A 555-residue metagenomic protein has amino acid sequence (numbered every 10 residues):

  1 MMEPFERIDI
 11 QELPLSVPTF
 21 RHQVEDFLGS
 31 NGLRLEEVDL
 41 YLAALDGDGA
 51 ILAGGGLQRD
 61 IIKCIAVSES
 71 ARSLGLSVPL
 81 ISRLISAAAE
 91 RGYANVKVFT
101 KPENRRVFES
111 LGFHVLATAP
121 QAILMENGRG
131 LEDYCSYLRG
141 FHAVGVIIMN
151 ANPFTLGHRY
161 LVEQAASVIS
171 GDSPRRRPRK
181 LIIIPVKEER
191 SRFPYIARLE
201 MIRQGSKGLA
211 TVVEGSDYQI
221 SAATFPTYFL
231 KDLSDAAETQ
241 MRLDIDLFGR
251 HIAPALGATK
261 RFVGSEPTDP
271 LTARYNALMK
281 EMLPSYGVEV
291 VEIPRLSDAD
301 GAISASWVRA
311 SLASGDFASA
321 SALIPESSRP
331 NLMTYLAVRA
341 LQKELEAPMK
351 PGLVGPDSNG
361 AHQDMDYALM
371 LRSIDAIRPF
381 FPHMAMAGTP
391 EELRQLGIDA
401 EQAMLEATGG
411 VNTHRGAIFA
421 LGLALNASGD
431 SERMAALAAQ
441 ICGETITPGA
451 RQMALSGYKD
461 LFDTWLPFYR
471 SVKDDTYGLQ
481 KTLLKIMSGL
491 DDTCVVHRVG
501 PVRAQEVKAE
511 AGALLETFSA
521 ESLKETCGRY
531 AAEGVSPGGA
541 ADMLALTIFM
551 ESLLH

Functional and structural regions predicted by a protein language model:
M1-R34, D46: Short amphipathic alpha-helix that is part of the acyltransferase structural core
A43, G49-A66: Conserved beta-strand in the GNAT
C64-P79, R91: Conserved glycine-rich acetyl-CoA-binding loop
S73-S86, G157-E163: Conserved acetyl-CoA-binding loop-helix of GNAT-fold acetyltransferases
A88-T100: Conserved GNAT acetyl-CoA-binding A-motif
T100-M333: Nucleotidyltransferase catalytic core that binds NTPs
M333-Q395, D399, R415, A427-G528 (+2 more regions): Phosphate-rich cofactor/ligand-interacting catalytic cores and adjacent structured alpha/beta frameworks
T408-L425, G534-F549: Conserved phosphate/anionic-ligand binding catalytic regions in large, soluble enzymes, centered on
